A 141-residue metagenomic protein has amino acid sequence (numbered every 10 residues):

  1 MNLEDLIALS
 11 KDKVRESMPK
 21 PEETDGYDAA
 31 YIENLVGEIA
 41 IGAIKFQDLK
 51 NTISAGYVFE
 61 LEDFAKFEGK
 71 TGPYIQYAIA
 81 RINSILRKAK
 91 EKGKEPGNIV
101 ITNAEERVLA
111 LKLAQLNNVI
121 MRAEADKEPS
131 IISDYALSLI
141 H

Functional and structural regions predicted by a protein language model:
M1-I140: Non-catalytic interaction-recognition regions
